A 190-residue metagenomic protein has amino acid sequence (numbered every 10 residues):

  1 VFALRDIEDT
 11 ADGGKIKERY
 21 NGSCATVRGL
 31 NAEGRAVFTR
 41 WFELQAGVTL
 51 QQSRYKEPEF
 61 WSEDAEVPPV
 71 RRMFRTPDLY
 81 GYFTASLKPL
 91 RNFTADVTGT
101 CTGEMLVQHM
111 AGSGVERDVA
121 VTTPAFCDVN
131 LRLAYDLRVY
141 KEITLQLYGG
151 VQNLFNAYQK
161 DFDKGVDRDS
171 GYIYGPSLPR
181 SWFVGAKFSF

Functional and structural regions predicted by a protein language model:
V1, D12-G13, T39, L90 (+2 more regions): Short, structured coil/loop segments at alpha-helix boundaries
V1-E18, Q51, F60-P69, G112-A120 (+1 more regions): Flexible, surface-exposed loop regions and adjacent strand-edge segments of Gram-negative outer-membrane beta-barrel
L4-D9, G22, R75, N156: Generic structural "secondary-structure junction" signal
R5-E8, E33, Q45, Q51-Q52 (+4 more regions): Residue-identity detector for glutamine
I7-T10, S23, E33, A134 (+1 more regions): Residue-level detector of intrinsically disordered/flexible regions characterized by low predicted structural confidence
A11-G14, G34, E57, Y140 (+1 more regions): A broad, structure-centric signal for solvent-exposed, well-ordered loop/edge residues that line or flank functional
G14, E18-A111: Gram-negative outer-membrane beta-barrel transporters
R71-F190: Conserved C-terminal beta-signal and adjacent last beta-strands/turns of outer-membrane beta-barrel proteins
